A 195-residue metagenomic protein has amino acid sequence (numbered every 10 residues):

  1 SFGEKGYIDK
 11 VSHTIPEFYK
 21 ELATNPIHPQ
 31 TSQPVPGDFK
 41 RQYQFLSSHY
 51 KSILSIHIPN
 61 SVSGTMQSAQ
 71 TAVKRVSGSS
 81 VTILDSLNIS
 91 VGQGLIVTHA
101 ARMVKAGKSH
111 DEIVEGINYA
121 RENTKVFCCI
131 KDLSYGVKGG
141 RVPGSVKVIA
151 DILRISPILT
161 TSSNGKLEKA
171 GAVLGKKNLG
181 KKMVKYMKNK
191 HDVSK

Functional and structural regions predicted by a protein language model:
S1-K5, S61-T82, N88-T98, R102-K195: Mixed-charge interfacial surface used for oligomerization/domain docking and macromolecular partner engagement
S1-Q33: N-terminal glycine-rich anion-binding loop in soluble enzyme alpha/beta folds
Q30, S55, I83: Short catalytic-loop micro-motif centered on adjacent basic/acidic residues
T31-Q42: Glycine-rich, highly charged phosphate/nucleotide-binding loops
K40-K51, Y186-S194: Glycine-rich phosphate/diphosphate-binding loops that line cofactor/substrate pockets in enzymes
S52-S61: Short, glycine-/small-residue-enriched flexible loop/hinge segments at domain edges that mediate gating
